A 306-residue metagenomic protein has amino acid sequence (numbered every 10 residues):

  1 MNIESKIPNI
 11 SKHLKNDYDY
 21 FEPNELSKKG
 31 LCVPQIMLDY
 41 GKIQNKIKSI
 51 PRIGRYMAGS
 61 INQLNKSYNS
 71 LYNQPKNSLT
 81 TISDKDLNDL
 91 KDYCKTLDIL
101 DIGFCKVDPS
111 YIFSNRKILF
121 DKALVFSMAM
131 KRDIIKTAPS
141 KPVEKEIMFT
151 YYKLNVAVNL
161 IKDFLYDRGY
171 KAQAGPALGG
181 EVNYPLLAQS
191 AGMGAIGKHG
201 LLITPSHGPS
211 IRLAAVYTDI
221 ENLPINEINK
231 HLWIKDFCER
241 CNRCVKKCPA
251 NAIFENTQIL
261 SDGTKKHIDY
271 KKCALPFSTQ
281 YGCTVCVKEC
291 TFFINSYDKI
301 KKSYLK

Functional and structural regions predicted by a protein language model:
M1-K106, S114, L119, K288 (+1 more regions): Iron-sulfur (Fe-S) cluster-binding modules
K91, K95, L100-K306: Catalytic cores of enzyme domains
